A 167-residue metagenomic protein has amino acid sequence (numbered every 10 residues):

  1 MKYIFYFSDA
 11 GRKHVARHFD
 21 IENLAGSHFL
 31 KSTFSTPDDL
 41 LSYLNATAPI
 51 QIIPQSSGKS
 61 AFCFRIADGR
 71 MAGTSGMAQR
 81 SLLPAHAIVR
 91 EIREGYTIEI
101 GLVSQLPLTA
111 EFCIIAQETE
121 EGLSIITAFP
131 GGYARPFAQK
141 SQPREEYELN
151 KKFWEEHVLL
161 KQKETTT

Functional and structural regions predicted by a protein language model:
M1-T167: Ribonuclease/tRNase effector modules and their secretory precursors
